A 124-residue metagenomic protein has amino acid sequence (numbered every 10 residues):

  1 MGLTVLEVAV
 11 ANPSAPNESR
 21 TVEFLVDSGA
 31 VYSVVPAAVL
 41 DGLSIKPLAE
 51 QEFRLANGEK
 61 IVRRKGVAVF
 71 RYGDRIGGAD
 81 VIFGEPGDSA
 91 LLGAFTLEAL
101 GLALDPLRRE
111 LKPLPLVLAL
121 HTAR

Functional and structural regions predicted by a protein language model:
M1-R124: Pepsin/retropepsin-fold aspartyl endopeptidases
